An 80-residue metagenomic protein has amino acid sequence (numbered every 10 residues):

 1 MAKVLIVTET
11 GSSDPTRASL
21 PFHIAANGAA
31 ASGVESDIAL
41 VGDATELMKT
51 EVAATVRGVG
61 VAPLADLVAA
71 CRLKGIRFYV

Functional and structural regions predicted by a protein language model:
V4-S19, E51-V52: Short, glycine-rich nucleotide/cofactor-binding loops
T10-S12, G42-E46: Acidic, glycine-rich active-site loops and adjacent beta-strand->loop/helix elements that engage anionic groups
A18-A31: Histidine-anchored nucleotide/phosphate-binding helix
S32-G33, G75: Glycine-centered short loops/turns at secondary-structure junctions
E35-V41, F78-V80: Short internal beta-strands
A44-G58: N-terminal beta-loop-helix "entrance" segment that forms/cooperates in small-molecule cofactor or anionic ligand
A54-V80: A glycine-rich helix N-cap at a beta->alpha junction
